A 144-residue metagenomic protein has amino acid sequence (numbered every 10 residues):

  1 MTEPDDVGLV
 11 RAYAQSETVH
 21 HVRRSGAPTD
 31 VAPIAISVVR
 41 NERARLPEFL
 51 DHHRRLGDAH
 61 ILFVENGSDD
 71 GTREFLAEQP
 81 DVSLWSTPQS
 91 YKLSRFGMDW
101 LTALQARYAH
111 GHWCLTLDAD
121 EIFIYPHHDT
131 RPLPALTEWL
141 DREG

Functional and structural regions predicted by a protein language model:
M1-D51: N-proximal low-complexity "stem/linker" segments adjacent to membrane-targeting elements
Y13-A14, H20, G71-T116, I124-D129: Active-site-proximal specificity loops/subdomain of glycosyltransferases
D51-A59: Short, acidic, metal-binding catalytic loop of nucleotide-sugar glycosyltransferases
G57-D58, H110, D118, G144: Short loop/turn motifs at secondary-structure junctions
A59-G67: Short beta-strand/loop segment that forms part of the nucleotide-sugar
H112-A119, L133-T137: Contiguous mid-protein beta-loop-alpha structural module that forms a pocket-lining wall or clamp of enzyme active
Y125-G144: Conserved donor-nucleotide/metal-binding helix-loop-beta segment in metal-dependent transferases, i.e., the alpha-helix
